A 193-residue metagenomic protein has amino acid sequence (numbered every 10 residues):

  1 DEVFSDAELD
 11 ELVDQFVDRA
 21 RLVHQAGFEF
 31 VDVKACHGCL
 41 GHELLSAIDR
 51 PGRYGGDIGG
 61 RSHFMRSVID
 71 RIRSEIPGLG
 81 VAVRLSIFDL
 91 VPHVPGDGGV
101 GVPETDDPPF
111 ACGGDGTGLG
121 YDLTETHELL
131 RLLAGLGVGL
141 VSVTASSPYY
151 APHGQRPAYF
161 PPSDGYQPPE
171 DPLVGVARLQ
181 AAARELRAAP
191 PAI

Functional and structural regions predicted by a protein language model:
D1-I193: Flavin-dependent oxidoreductase catalytic cores
